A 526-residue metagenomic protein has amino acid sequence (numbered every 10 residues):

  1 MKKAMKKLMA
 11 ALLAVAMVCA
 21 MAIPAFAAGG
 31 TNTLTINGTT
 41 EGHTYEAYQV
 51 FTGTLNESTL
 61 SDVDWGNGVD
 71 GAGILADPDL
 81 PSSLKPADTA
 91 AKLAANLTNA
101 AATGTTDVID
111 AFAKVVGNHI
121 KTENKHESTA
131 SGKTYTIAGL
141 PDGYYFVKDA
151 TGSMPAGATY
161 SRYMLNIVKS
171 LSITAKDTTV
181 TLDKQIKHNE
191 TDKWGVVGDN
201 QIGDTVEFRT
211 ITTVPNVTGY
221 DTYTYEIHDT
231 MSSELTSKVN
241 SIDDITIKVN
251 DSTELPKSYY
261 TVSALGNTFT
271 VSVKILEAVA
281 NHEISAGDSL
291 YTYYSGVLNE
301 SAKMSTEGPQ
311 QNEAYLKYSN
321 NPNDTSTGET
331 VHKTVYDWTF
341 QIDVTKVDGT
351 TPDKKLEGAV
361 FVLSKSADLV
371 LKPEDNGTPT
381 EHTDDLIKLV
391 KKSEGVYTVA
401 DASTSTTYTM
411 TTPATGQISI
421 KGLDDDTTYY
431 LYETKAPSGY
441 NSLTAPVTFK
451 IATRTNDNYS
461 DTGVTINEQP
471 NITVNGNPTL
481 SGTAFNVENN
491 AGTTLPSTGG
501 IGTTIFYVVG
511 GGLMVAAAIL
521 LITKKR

Functional and structural regions predicted by a protein language model:
K2-R526: Solvent-exposed loop/turn and edge beta-strand elements of beta-rich ligand-binding domains
